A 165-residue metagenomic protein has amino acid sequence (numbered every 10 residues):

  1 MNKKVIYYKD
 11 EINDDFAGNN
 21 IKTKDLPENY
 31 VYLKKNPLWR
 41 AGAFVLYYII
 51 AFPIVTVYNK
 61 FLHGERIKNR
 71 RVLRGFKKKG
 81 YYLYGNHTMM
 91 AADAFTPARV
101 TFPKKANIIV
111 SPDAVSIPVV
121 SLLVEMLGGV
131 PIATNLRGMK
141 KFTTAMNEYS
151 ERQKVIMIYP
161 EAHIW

Functional and structural regions predicted by a protein language model:
M1-Y82, A92-T96, S121, M126: Membrane-anchoring hydrophobic helices of lipid-metabolizing enzymes
G64-W165: Soluble catalytic domains of membrane acyltransferases
